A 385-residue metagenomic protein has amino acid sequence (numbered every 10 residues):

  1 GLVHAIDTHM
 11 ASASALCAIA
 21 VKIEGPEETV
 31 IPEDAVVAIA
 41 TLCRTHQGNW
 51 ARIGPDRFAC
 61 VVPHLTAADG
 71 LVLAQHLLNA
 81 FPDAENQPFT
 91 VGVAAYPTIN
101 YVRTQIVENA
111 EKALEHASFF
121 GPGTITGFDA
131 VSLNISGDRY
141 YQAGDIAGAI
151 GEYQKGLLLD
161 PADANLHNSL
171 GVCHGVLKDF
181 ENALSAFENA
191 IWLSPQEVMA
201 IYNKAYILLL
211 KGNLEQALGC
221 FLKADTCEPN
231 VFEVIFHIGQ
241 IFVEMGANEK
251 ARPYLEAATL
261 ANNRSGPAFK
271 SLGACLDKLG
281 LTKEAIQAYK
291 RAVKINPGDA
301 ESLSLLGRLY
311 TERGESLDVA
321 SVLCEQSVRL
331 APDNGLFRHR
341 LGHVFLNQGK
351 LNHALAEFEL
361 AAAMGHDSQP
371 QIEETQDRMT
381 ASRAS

Functional and structural regions predicted by a protein language model:
H4-A20, P26-V30, D34-A67: Conserved helix-loop-beta segment at the catalytic/binding core of cyclic-nucleotide signaling proteins
A15-C17, R52-P63, A80-N109, T124: A short glycine-enriched loop-to-beta-strand structural element that forms part of the catalytic core of nucleotide
G92-Y101, H116-R139: Flexible, glycine/charge-rich interdomain/linker segments that couple and regulate nucleotide signaling catalytic cores
Y141, N168, G175, Y202 (+7 more regions): Position-specific recognition of the canonical hydrophobic site in helix A of tetratricopeptide repeat
L166, A200, V234, A268 (+3 more regions): TPR alpha-solenoid repeat register
S169, N203, H237, S271 (+3 more regions): Canonical tetratricopeptide repeat
